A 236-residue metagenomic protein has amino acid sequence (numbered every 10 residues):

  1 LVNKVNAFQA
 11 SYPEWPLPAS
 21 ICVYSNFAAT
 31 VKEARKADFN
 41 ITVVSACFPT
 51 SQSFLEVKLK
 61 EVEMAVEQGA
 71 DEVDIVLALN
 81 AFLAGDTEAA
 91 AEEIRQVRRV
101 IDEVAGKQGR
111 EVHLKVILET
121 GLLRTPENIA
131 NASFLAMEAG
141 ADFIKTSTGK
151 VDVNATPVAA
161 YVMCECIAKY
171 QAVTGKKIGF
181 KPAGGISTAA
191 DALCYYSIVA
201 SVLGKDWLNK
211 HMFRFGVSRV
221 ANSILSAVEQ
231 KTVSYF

Functional and structural regions predicted by a protein language model:
L1-P16, N26-F180, S187-S218, S226-F236: Alpha/beta enzyme core
S20-V23: Short, hydrophobic beta-strand segments that form beta-sheet elements in well-ordered domains
N222: Metal-centered catalytic cores of metalloenzymes
